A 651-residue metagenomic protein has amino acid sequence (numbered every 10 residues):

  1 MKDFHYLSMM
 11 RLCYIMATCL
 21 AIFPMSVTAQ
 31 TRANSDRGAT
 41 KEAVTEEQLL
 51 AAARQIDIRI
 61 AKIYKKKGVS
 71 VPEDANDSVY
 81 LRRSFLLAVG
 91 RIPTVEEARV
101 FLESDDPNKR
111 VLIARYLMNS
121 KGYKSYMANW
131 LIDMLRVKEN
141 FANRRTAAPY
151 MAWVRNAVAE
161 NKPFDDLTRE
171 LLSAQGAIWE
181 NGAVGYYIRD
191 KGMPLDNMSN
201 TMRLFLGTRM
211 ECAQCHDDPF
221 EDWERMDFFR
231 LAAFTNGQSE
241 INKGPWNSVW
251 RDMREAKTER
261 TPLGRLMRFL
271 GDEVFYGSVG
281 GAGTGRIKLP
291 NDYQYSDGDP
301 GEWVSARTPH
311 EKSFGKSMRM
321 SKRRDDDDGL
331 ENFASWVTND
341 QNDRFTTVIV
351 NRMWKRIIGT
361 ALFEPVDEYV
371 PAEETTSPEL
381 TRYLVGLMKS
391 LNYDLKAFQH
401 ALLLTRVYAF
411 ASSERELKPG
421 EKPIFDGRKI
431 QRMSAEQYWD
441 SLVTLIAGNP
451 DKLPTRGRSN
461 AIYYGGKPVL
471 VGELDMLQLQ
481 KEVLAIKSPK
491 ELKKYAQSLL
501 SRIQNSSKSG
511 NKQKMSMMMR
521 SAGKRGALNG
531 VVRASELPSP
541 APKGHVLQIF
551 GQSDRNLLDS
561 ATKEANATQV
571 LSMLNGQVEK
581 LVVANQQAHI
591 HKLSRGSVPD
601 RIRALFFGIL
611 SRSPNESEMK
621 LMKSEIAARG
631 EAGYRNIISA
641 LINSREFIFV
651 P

Functional and structural regions predicted by a protein language model:
M1-M10: N-terminal secretory signal peptides that target proteins for export/translocation
C13-P24: Bacterial N-terminal signal peptides
Q30-A61: N-terminal pre-domain segments of enzymes
L50-R82, I92-G122, M127, R136-Y495 (+6 more regions): Primarily short, surface-exposed interaction patches in extracytoplasmic proteins
V79-A88, Q569: Short, solvent-exposed alpha-helical surface patches in non-cytosolic proteins
I349, G544-S560, A565-T568: Active-site beta-strand/loop architecture of penicillin-binding DD-peptidases
